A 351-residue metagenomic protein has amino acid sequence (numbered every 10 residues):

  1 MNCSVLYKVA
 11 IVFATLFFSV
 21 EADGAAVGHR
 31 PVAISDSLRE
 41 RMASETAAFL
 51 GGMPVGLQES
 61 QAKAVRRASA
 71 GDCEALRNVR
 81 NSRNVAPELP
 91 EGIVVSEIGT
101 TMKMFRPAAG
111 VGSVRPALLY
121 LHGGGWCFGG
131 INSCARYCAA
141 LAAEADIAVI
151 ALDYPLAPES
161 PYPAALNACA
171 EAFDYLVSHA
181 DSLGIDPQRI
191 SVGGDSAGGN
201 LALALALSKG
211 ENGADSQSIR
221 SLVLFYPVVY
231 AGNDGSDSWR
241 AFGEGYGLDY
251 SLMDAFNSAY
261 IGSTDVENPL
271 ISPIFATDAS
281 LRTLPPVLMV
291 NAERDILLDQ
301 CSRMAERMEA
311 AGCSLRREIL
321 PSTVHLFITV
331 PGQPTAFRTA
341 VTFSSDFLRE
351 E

Functional and structural regions predicted by a protein language model:
A22-P107: A glycine/proline-hinged amphipathic helix-loop "lid/cap" segment that gates access to hydrophobic ligand pockets
V114-G123: Short beta-strand element of the alpha/beta-hydrolase
N132-A151: Short amphipathic alpha-helix adjacent to the substrate-entry channel of hydrolases
V177-V192: Gly/Ser-rich "nucleophile elbow"/oxyanion-hole loop immediately N-terminal to the catalytic nucleophile in hydrolases
G194, G198, A202: Gly/Ala-rich beta-loop-alpha elbow adjacent to hydrolase catalytic centers
L207, E211-D265: Hydrolase active-site cap/lid region
M289-N291: Short beta-strand/loop motif that positions the catalytic acidic residue of the alpha/beta-hydrolase fold
G332-E351: Catalytic active-site module of serine/aspartate enzymes centered on a nucleophile-bearing elbow/loop
